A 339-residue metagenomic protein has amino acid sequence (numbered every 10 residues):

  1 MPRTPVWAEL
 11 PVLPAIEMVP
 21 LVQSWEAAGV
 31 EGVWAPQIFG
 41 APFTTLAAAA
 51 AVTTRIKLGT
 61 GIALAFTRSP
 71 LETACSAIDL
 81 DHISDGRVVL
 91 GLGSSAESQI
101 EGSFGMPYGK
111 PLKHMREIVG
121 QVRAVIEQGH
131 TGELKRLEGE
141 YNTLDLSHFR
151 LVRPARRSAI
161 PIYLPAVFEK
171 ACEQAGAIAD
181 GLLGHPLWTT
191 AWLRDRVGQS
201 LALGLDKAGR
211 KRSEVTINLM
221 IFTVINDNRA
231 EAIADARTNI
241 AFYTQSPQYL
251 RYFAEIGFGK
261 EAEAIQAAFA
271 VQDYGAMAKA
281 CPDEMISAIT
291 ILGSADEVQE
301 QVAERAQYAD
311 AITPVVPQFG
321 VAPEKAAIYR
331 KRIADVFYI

Functional and structural regions predicted by a protein language model:
M1-I339: Active-site-adjacent structural elements that line small-molecule/cofactor binding pockets in enzymes
